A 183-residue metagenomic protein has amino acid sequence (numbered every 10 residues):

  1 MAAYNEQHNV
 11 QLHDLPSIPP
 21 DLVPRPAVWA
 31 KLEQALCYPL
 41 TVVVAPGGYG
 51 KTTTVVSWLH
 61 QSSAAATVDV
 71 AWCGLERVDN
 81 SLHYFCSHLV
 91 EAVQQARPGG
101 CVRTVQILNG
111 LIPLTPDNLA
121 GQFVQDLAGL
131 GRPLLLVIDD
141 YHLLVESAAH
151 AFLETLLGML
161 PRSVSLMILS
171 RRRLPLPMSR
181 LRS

Functional and structural regions predicted by a protein language model:
M1-E33, V102-L108: Conserved adenine-nucleotide phosphate-binding loops and their immediately adjacent elements
A3, H8-V10, E33-C37, L59-V68 (+1 more regions): A conserved switch/coupling segment of P-loop NTPase cores
W29, V90, L153: Generic structural marker for isolated residues within well-ordered, non-membrane alpha-helices of soluble domains
A30, H83, L176: Alpha-helical elements of the RecA-like P-loop NTPase motor core of helicases
L40: Walker A (P-loop) ATP-phosphate-binding motif of ABC ATPase nucleotide-binding domains
V43: Hydrophobic anchor at the beta1->P-loop junction of P-loop NTPases
P46: P-loop (Walker A) phosphate-binding loop of NTP-binding proteins
Y49, T54-L134, Y141-V145: Conserved phosphate-binding/catalytic loops and adjacent sensor/switch elements of nucleotide-binding enzymes, spanning
